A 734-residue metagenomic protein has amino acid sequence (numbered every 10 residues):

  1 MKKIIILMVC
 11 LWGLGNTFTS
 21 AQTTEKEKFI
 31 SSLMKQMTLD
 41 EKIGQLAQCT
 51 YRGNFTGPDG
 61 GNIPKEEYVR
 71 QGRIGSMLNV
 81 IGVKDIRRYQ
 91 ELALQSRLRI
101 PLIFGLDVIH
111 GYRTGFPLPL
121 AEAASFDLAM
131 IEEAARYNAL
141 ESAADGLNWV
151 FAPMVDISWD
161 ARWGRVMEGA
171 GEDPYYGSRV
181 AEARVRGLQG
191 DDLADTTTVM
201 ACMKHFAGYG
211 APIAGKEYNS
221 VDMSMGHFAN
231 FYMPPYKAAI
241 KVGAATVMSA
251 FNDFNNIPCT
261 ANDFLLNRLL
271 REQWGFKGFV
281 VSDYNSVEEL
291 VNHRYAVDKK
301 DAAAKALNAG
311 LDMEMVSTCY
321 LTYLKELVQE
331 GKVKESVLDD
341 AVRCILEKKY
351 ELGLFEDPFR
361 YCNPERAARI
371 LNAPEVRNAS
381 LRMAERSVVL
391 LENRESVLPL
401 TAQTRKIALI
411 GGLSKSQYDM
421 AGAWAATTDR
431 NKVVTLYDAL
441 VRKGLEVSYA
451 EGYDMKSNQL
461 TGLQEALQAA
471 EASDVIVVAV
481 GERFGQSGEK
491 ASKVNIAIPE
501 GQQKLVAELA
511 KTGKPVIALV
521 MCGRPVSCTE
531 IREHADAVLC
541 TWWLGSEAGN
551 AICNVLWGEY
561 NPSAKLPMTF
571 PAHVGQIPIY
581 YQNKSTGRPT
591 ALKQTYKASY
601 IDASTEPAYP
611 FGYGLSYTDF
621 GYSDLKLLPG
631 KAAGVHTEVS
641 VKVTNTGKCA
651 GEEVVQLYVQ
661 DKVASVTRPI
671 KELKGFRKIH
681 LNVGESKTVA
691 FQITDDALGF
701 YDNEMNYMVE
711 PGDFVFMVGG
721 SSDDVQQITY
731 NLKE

Functional and structural regions predicted by a protein language model:
M1-T24: Bacterial Sec-dependent N-terminal signal peptides
T17-G699, M708-S722, K733: Glycoside hydrolase catalytic-domain context in secreted enzymes
D702: Acidic surface patches and DE-rich sequence motifs
Q726-Y730: Edge beta-strands of extracellular beta-sandwich domains
